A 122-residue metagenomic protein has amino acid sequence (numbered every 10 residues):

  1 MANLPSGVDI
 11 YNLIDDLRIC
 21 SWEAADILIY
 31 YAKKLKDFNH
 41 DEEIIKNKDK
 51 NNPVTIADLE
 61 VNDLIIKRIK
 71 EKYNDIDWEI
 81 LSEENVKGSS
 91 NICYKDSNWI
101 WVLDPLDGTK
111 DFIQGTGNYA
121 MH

Functional and structural regions predicted by a protein language model:
M1-L106: N-terminal subdomain of lithium-sensitive/metallo-dependent phosphomonoesterases centered on the IMPase/IPPase/PAP
L103-H122: Short glycine/serine-rich loop segments
